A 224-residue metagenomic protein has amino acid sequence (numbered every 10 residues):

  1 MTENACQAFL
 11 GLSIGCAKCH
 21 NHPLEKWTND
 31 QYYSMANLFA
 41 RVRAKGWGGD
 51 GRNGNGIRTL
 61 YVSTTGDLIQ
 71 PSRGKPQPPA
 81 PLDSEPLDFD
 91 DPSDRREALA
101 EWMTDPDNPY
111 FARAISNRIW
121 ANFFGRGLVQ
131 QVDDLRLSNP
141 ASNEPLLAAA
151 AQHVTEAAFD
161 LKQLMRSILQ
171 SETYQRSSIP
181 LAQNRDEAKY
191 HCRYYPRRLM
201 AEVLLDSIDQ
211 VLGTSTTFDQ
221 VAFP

Functional and structural regions predicted by a protein language model:
M1-F223: Primarily short, surface-exposed interaction patches in extracytoplasmic proteins
